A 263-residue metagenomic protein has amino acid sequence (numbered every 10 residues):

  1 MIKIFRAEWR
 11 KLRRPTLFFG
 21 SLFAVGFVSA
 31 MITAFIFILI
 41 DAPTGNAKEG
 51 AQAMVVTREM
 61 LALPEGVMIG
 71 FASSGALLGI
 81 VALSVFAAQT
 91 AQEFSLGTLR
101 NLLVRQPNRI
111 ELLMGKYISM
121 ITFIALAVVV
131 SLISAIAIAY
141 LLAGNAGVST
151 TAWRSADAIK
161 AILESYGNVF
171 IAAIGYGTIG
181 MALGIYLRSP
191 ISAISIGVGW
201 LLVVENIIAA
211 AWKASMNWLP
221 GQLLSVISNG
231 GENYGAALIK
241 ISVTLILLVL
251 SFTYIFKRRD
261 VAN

Functional and structural regions predicted by a protein language model:
M1-G26: Aromatic- and glycine-rich beta-strand/loop motifs that create alpha-glucan
K11, A91, L102-V104, G180 (+1 more regions): Helix-capping/transition residues at the boundaries of transmembrane alpha-helices and the short helical linkers
K11, V243-N263: Junction motif at the cytosolic side of a transmembrane helix
T16-G20, E111, S192: Residue-level recognition of membrane-helix boundary sites in multi-pass small-molecule transporters
F18, F23-Q89, M114-Y186, N206 (+1 more regions): Secretory targeting signals
M31-A42, L187-Q222: Transmembrane helix segments
L83-R105, R109-I110: Transmembrane helix boundary and interhelical loop/hinge segments in multi-pass membrane proteins
E111-M114, F256: Alpha-helix N-cap/helix-start motif at helix boundaries, enriched for small hydrophobics
